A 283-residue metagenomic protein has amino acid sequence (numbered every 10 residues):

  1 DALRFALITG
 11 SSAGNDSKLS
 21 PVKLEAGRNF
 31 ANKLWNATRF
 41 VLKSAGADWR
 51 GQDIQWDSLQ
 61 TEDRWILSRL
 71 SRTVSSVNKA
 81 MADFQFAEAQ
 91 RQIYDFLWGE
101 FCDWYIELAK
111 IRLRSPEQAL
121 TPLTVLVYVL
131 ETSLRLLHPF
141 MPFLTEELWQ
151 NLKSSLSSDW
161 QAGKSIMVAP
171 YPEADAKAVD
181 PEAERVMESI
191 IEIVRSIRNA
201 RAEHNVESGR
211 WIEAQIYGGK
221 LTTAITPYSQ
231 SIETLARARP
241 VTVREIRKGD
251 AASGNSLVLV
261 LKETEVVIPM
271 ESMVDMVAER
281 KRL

Functional and structural regions predicted by a protein language model:
D1-N15: Alpha-helical recognition segments enriched in aromatics with Gly/Pro capping that present substrate-recognition
S20-L283: Feature 926 captures the class I aminoacyl-tRNA synthetase adenylation module centered on the KMSKS loop
